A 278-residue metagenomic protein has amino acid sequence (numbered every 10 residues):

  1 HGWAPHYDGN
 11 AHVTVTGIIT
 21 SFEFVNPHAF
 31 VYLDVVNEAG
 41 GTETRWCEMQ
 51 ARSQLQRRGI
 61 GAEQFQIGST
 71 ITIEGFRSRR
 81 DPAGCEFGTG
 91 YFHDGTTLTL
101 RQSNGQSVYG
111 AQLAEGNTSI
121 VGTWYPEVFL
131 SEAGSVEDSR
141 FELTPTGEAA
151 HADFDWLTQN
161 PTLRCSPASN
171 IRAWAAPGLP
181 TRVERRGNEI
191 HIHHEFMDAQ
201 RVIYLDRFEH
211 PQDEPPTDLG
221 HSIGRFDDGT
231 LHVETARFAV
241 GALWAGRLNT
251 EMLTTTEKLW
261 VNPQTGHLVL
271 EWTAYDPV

Functional and structural regions predicted by a protein language model:
H1: Conserved phosphate/anionic-ligand binding catalytic regions in large, soluble enzymes, centered on
A4-V278: PEST-like low-complexity, intrinsically disordered acidic/proline/serine-rich tracts that flank trafficking/processing
